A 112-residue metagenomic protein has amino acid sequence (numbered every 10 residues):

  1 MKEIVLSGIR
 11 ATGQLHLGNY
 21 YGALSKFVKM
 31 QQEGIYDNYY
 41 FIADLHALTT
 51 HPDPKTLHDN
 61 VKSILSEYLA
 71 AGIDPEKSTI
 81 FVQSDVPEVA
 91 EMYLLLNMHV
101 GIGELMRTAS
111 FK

Functional and structural regions predicted by a protein language model:
K2-L6, A11-K112: N-terminal Rossmann-like or analogous alpha/beta NTP/dinucleotide-binding catalytic cores that position adenine
